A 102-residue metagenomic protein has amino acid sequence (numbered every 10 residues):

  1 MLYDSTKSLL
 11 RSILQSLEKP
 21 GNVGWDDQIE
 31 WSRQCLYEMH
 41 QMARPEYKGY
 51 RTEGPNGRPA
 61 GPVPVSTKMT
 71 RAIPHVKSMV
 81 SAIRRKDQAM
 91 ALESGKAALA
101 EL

Functional and structural regions predicted by a protein language model:
M1-L102: Long, charged/polar, soluble alpha-helical segments
